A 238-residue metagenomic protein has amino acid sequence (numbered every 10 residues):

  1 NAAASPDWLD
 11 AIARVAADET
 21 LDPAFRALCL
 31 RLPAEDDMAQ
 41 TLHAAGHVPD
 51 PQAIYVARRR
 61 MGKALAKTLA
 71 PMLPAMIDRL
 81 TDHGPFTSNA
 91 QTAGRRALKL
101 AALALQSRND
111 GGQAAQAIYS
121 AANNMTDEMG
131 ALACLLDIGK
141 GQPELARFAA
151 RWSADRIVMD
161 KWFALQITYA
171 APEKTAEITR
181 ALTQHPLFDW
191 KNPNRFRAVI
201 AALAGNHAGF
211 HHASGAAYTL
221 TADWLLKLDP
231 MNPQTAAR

Functional and structural regions predicted by a protein language model:
N1-R238: Long, ordered, helix-rich scaffold segments
